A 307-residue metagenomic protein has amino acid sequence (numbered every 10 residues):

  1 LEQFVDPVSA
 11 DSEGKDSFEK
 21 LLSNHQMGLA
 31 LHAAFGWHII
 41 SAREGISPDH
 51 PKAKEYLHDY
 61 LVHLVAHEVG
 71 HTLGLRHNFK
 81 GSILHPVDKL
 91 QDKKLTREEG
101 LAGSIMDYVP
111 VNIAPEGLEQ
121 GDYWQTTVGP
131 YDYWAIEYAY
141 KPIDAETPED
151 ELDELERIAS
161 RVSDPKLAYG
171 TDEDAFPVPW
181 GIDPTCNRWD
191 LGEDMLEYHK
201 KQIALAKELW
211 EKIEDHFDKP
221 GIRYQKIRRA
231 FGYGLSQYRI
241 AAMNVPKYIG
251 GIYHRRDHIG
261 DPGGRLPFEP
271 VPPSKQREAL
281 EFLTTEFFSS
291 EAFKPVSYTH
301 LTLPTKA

Functional and structural regions predicted by a protein language model:
L1-T72, R97-L101, V111-A114, I136: Metzincin-family zinc-dependent endopeptidase catalytic domain
K52, Y56, G81-L84, D88-L301 (+1 more regions): Conserved catalytic/binding loops enriched for acidic/polar residues
H71-L84: Catalytic Zn2+-binding segment of zinc metalloproteases
